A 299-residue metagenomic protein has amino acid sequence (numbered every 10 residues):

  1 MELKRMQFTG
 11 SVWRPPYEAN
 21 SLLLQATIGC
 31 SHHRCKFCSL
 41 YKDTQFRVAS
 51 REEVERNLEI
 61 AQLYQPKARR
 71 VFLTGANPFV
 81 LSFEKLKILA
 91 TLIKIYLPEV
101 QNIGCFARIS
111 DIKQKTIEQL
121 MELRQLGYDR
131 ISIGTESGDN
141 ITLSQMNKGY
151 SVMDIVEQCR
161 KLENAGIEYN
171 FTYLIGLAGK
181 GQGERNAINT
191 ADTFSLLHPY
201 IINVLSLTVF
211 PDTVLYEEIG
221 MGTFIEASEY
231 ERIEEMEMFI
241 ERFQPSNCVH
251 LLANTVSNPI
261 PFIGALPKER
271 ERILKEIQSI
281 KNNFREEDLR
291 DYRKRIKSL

Functional and structural regions predicted by a protein language model:
M1-E18, S195-L299: Auxiliary Fe-S-binding modules of radical SAM enzymes
G10-E53: Canonical Radical SAM [4Fe-4S] cluster-binding loop centered on the CxxxCxxC motif and its immediate flanking residues
C30, C38, V54, L73 (+5 more regions): Conserved, mostly hydrophobic/aromatic
V54, L86, T116, I155 (+3 more regions): Aromatic/hydrophobic pocket-lining residues that form the small-molecule binding cavity in soluble enzyme cores
Q62-E168, P245: Conserved SAM/AdoMet-binding glycine-rich loop
A68-T74, S132, Y169-L174, I202-L207 (+1 more regions): Short beta-strand segments at enzyme active-site cores
S110, G138-T142, L162-N186, L205-P211 (+1 more regions): Conserved strand-turn element in the central/C-terminal portion of the radical SAM core barrel that lines
E118-L120, G179-L196: Catalytic cores of alpha/beta
